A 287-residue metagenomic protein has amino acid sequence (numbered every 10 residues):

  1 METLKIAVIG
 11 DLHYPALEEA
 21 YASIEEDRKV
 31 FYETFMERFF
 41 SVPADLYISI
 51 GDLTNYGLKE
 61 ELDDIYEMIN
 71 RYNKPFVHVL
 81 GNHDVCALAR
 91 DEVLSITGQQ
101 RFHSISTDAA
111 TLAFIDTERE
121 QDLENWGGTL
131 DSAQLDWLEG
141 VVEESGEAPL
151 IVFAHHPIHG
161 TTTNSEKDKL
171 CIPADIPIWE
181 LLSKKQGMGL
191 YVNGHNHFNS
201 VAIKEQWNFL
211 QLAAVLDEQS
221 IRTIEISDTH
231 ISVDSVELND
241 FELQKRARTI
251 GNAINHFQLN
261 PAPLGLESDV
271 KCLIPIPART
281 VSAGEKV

Functional and structural regions predicted by a protein language model:
M1-L62, G146-E147: N-terminal active-site segment of His-dependent metallophosphoesterases
A7-V30, C86-I96, E120-S132, S165 (+2 more regions): Acidic/histidine-rich helix-loop elements that form or flank divalent-metal/phosphate-binding sites at the catalytic
V8-G10, Y47-D52, F76-N82, I151-A154 (+2 more regions): Active-site neighborhood of phospho(di)ester-bond hydrolases with catalytic His/Asp-centered motifs
P15-E18, N55-E61, N82-A89, E120-N125 (+3 more regions): Active-site environment of divalent metal-dependent phosphoester hydrolases
K59-W137, E144, P177-E180, K184-G187 (+3 more regions): Extended active-site neighborhood of metal-dependent phosphoesterases/phosphodiesterases
V141-T163: Short acidic, glycine-rich surface-loop motifs adjacent to enzyme active sites
K167-E237: Conserved beta-sheet core of the metallophosphoesterase superfamily
T229-V287: A short C-terminal boundary segment appended to hydrolase-like catalytic domains
